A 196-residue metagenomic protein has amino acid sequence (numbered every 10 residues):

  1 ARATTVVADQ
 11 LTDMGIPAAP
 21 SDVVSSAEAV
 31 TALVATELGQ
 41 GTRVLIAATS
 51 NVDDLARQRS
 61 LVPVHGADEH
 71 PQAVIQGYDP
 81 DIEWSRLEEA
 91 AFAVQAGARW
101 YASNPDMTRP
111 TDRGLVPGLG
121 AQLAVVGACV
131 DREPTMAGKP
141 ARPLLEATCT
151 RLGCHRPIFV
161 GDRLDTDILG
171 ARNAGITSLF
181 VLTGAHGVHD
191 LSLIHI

Functional and structural regions predicted by a protein language model:
A1-G66: Active-site phosphate-binding/coordination module
A56, L61, V160-S192: Acidic, Mg2+-coordinating phosphoryl-transfer loop and its flanking beta/alpha structural elements, shared across
D68-D81: Short, well-ordered secondary-structure micro-motifs within conserved domains or adaptor modules
E83-P105, S178: A short, gly/pro- and small-residue-rich
R99-L123: Histidine/lysine/aspartate-rich catalytic loop segments that bind and position anionic ligands
P134-L169: Conserved Lys-Pro-Asp/Glu-containing loop-to-beta segment of HAD-superfamily phosphomonoesterases, centered on
I194-I196: Conserved small/polar residues in nucleotide/adenosyl-binding loops
